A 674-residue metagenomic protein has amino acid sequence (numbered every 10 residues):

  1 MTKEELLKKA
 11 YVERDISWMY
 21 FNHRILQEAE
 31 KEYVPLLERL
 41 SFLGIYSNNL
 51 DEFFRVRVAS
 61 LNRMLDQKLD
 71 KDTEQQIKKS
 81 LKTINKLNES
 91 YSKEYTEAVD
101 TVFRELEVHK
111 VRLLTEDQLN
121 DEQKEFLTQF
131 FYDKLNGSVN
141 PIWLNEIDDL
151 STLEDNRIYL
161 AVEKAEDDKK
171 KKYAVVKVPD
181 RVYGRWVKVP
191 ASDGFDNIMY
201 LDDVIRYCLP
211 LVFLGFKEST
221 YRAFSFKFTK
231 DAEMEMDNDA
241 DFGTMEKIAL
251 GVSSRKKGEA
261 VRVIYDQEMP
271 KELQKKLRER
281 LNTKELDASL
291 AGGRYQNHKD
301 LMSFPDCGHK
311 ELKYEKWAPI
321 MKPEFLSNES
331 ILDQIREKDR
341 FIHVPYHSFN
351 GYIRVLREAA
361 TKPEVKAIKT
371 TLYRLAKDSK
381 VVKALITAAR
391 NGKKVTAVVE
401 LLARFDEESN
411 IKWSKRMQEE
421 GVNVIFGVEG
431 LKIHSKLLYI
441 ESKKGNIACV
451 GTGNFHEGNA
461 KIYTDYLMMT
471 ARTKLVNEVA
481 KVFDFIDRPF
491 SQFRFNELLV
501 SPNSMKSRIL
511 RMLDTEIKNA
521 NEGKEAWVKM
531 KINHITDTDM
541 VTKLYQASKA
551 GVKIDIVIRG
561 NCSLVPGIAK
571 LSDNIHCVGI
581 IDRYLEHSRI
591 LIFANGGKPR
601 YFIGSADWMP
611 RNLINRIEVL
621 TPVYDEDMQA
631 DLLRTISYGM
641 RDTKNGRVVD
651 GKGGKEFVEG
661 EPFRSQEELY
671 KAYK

Functional and structural regions predicted by a protein language model:
M1-V528, Q546-A550, C562-Y584, I590-K674: N-terminal localization/anchoring segments of enzymes in phospholipid and broader phosphate metabolism
T538-V541, Y545: Glycine/threonine-rich ATP-lid/beta-loop region of ATP-binding domains
K553-V557: Hydrophobic alpha/beta core scaffold segments
